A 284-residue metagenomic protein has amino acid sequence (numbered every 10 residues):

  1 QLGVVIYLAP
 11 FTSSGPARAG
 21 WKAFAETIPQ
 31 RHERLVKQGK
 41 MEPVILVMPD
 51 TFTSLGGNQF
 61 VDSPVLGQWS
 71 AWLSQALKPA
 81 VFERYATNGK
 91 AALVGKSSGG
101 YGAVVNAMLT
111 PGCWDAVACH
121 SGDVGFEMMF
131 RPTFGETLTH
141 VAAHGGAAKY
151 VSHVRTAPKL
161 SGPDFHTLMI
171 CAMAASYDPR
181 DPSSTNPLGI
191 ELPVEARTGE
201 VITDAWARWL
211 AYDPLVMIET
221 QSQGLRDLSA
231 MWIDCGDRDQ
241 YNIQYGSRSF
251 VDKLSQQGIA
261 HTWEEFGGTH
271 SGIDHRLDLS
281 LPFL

Functional and structural regions predicted by a protein language model:
Q1-L284: Non-catalytic cap/lid and distal C-terminal segments of serine-dependent acyl enzymes
